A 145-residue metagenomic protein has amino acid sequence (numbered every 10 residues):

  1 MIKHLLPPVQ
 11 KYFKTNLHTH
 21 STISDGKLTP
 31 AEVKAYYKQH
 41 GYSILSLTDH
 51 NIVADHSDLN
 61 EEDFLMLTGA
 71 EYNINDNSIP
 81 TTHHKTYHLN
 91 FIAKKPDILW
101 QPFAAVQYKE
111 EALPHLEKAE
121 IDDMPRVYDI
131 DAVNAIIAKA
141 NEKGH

Functional and structural regions predicted by a protein language model:
M1-P7: A short, compositionally biased domain-edge/stem linker segment
P7-H145: A metal-dependent hydrolase metal-coordination microenvironment
